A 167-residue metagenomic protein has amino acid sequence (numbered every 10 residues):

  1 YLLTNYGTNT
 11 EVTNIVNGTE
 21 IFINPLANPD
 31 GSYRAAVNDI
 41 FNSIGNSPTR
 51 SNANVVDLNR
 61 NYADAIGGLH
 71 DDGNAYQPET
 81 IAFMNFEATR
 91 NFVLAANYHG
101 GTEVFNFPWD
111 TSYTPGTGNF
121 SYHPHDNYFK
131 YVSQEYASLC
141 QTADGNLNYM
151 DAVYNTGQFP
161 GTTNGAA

Functional and structural regions predicted by a protein language model:
Y1-S32: Alpha-helical metal-binding/catalytic segments enriched in His/Glu/Asp
T19-E20, V37-A167: Metallocarboxypeptidase
